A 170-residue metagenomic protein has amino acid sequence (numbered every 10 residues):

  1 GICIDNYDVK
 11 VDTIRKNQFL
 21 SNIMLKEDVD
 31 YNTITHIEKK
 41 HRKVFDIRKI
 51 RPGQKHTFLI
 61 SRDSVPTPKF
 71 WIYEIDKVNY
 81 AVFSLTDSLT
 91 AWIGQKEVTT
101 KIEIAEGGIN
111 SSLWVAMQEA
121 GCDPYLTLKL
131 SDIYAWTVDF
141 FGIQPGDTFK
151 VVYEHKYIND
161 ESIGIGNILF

Functional and structural regions predicted by a protein language model:
G1-F170: Intrinsically disordered, low-complexity regulatory tails and linkers that flank structured modules
